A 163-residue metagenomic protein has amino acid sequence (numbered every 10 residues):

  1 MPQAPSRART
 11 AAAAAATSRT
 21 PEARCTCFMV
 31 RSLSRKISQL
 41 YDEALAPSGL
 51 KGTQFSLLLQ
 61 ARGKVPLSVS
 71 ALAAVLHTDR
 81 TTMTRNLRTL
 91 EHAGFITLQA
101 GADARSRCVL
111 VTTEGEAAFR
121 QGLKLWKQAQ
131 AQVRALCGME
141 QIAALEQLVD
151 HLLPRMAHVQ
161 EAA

Functional and structural regions predicted by a protein language model:
M1-R19, K124, M139-A163: C-terminal regulatory/oligomerization modules of transcriptional regulators
S18, E22-T26, T97, E114: Short amphipathic alpha-helical segments at helix-loop
P21, F28-R31, R35-T82, R88 (+5 more regions): N-terminal helix-turn-helix DNA-binding core of bacterial DNA-binding proteins
R24, F28, A131-Q132: Positions in alpha-helical segments
L33, I37-L40, L76, A118-C137 (+1 more regions): Alpha-helical linker/hinge and terminal dimerization helices associated with HTH transcriptional regulators
P66, R88-Q147: Charged, amphipathic alpha-helical coiled-coil/dimerization segments
